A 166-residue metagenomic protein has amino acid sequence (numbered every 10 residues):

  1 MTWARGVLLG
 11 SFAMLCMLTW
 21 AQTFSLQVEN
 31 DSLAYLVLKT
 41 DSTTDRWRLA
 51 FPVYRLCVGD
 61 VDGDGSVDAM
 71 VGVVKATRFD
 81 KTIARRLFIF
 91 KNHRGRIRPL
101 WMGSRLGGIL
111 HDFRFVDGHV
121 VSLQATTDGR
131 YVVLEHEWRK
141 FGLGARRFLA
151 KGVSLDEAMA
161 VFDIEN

Functional and structural regions predicted by a protein language model:
M1-G6: Positively charged n-region of N-terminal signal peptides that target proteins for export
V7-C16: Bacterial N-terminal signal peptides
L18-N166: Beta-propeller-forming repeat regions
